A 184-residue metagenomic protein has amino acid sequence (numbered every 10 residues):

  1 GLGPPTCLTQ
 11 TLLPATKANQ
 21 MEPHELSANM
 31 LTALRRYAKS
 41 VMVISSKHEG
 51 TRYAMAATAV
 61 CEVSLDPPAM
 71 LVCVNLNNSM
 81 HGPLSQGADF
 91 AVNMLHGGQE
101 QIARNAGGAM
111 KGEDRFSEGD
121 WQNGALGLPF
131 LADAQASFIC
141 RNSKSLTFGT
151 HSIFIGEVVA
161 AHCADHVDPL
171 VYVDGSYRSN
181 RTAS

Functional and structural regions predicted by a protein language model:
G1-G3: Residue-identity detector for glycine
L12-S184: Basic, polyanion-binding surface patches
